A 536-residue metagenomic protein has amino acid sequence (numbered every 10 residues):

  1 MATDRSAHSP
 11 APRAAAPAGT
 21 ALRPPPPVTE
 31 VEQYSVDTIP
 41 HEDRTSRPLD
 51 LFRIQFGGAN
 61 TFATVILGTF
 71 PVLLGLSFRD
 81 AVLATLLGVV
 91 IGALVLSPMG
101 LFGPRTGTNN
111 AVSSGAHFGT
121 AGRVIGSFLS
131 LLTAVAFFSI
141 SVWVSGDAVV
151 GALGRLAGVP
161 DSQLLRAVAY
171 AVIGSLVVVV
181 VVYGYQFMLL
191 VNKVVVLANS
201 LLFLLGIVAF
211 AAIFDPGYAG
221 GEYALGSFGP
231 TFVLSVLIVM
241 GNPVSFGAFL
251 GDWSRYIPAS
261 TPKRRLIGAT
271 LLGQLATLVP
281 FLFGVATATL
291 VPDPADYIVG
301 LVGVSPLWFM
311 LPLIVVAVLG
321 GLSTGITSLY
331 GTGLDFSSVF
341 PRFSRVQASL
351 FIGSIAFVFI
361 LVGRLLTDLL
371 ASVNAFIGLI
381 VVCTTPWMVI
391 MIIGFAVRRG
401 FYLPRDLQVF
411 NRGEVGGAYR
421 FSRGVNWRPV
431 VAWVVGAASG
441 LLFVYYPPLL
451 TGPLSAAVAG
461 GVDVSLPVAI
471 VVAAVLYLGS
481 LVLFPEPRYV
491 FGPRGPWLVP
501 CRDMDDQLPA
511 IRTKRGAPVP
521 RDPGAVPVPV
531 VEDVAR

Functional and structural regions predicted by a protein language model:
A2-F78, F232-V236, R255-R265, R494 (+2 more regions): Membrane-interface "cap" regions at the ends of multi-pass membrane proteins
V28-F118, G122, S245-I257, R265-G273 (+1 more regions): Transmembrane helix-boundary motif of multi-pass solute transporters/channels
T38, A198, M388-V475, F491-R494: C-terminal membrane-solvent junction of multi-pass transporters and transport-like membrane proteins
S46-V65, I207-D215, Y223-T287, L307-I326 (+1 more regions): Hydrophobic, membrane-embedded alpha-helices of multi-pass small-molecule transporters
L73-G75, L101, H117, I125 (+8 more regions): Membrane-water interface regions at transmembrane-helix termini and the short interhelical loops of multi-pass membrane
T85-H117, F128-T133, F137-W143, L478 (+2 more regions): Juxtamembrane transmembrane-helix boundary signature
S127, R155-Y183, L197-V208, V236-L250 (+3 more regions): Transmembrane alpha-helical segments of multi-pass small-molecule transport proteins
V142, D147-V150, A198-Y223, V239-P243 (+3 more regions): Hydrophobic alpha-helical segments and their helix-loop junctions in multi-pass secondary transporters
